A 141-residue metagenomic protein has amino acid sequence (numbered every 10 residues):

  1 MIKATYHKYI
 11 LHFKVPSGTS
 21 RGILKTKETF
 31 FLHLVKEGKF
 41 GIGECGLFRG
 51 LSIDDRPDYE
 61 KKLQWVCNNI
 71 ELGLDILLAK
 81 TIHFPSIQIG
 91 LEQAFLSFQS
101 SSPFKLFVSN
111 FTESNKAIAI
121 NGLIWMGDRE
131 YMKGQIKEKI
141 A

Functional and structural regions predicted by a protein language model:
M1-A141: N-terminal capping/lid subdomain adjacent to the active-site entrance of alpha/beta enzymes
